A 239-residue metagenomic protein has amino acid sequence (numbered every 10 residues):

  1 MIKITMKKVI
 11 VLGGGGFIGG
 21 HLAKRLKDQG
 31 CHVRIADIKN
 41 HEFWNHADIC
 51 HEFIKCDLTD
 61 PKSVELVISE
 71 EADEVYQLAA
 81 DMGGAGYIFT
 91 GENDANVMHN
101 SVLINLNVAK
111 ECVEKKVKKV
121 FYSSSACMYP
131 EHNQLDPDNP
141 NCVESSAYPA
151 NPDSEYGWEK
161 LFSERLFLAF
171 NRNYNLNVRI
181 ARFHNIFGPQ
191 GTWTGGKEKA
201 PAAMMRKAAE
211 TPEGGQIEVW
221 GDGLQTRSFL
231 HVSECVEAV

Functional and structural regions predicted by a protein language model:
V9-Q29: N-terminal Rossmann NAD(P)H-binding glycine-rich loop of SDR-like oxidoreductase domains
L12, A36, V75-D81, V120-A126 (+1 more regions): SDR active-site strand-loop-helix element
C31-E42: Conserved glycine-rich Rossmann-like NAD(P)H-binding loop of the short-chain dehydrogenase/reductase
D48-D60: Rossmann-fold cofactor-recognition segment
L58-S101, E111-E114: NAD(P)H-binding glycine-rich loop region in Rossmannoid oxidoreductase-like domains and their noncatalytic homologs
L106-D153, R179: Conserved Rossmann-fold NAD(P)-dependent oxidoreductase catalytic core, especially the SDR/UDP-sugar
H132-N141, R165-V239: NAD(P)-dependent short-chain dehydrogenase/reductase
E155, E159: Active-site helix of classical SDR
